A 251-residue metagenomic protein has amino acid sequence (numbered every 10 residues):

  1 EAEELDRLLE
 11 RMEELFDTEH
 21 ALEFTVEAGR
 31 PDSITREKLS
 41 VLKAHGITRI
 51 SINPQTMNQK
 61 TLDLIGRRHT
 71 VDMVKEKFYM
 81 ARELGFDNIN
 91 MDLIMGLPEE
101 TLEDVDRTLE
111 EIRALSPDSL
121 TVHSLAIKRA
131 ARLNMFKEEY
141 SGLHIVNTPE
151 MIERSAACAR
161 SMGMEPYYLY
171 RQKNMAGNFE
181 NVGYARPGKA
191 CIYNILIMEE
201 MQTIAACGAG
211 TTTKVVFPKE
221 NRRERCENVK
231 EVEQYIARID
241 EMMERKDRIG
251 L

Functional and structural regions predicted by a protein language model:
E1-S155: Conserved non-cysteine loop/helix-boundary elements of the Radical SAM core domain that shape
L8, M151, Q172, N228-Y235: Alpha-helical structural motif
F16, H69, F86, H123 (+4 more regions): Aromatic side chains
K60, N174-G177, K214: Short regulatory "switch" loops immediately downstream of catalytic or recognition motifs within protein catalytic
A126, K173, T211: Glycine-rich beta-alpha junction loops
A130-C207: A C-terminal junction/extension of Radical SAM enzymes
G183-L251: Radical SAM enzyme core and accessory elements
